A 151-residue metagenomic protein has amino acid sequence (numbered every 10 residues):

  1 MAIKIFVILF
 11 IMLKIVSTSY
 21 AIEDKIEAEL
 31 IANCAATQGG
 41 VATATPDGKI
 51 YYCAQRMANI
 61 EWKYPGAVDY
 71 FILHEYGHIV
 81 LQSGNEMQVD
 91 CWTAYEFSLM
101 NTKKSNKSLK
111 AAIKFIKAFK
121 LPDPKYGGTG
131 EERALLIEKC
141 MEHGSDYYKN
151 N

Functional and structural regions predicted by a protein language model:
M1-A21: Classical Sec-dependent N-terminal signal peptides that target proteins to the secretory pathway
V7, K14, D69, Y76 (+1 more regions): Functionally constrained cores in energy, signaling, and assembly domains
I22-K63, Q82, E96-N151: C-terminal capping/extension segments of zinc metalloprotease domains
P65-Y70, Q88, K110-I113: Alpha-helical scaffolds flanking conserved acidic
Y70-Q82, D90: Active-site recognition of the HExxH zinc-binding catalytic motif
M87-S98: Alpha-helical segment that forms one wall of the substrate-binding/catalytic cleft in peptidoglycan-active domains
